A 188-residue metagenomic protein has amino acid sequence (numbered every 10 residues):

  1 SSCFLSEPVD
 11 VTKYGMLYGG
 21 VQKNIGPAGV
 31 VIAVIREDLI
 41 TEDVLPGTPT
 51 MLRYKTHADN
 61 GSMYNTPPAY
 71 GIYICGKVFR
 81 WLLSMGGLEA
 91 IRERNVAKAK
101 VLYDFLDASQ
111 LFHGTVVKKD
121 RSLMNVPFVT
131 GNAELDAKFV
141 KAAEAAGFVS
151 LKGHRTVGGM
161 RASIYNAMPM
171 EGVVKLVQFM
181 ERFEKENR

Functional and structural regions predicted by a protein language model:
S1-P8: Catalytic PLP-binding core of fold-type I/II PLP enzymes
D10-Q22: Conserved active-site segment immediately N-terminal to the catalytic lysine that forms the internal aldimine
M16, V30-V34, N125-P127: Conserved hydrophobic/aromatic beta-strand scaffold that supports enzyme active sites
V21-Y103, V117, E186-R188: Active-site C-terminal subdomain of aminotransferase-like
I35, F128-N132, I164-N166: Short beta-strand-to-loop capping motifs
L111-T115, G147-G153: A short linear hydrophobic-aromatic micro-motif
F112-A143: Conserved PLP-binding catalytic core of the aspartate aminotransferase-like
K138, A145, H154-R188: PLP-dependent enzyme catalytic core of the Aspartate aminotransferase-like
